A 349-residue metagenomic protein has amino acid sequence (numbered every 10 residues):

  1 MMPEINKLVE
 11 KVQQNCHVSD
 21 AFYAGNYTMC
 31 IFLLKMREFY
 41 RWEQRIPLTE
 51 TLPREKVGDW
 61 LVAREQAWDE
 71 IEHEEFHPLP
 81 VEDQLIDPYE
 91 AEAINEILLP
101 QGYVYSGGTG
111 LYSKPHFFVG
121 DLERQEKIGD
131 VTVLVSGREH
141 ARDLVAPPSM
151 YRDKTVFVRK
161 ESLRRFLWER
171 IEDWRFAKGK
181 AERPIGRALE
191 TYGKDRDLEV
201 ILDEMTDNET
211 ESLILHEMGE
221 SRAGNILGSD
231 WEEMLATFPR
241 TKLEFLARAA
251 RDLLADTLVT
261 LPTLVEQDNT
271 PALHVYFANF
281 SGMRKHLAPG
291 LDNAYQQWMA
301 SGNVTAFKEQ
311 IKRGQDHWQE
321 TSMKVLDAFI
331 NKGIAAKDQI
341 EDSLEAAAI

Functional and structural regions predicted by a protein language model:
M1-E123: N-terminal low-structure segments adjacent to metalloprotease catalytic domains across cellular compartments
K35-E38, E50-K56, V62, A67-E70 (+2 more regions): Long, well-structured alpha-helical subdomains associated with metal-dependent extracellular/ecto-lumenal hydrolases
F117-G129, D197, S343-I349: Extended, charge-rich intrinsically disordered regulatory tails
K127, S136-D207: Active-site scaffold of zinc-dependent metalloenzymes
V200-S212, T241-A249: Short, charged/polar micro-motifs that form catalytic or ligand-binding hotspots
N208-N225: Active-site recognition of the HExxH zinc-binding catalytic motif
S221-D252: Post-HEXXH active-site segment of zinc metalloproteases
R248-L264: An active-site-proximal "capping" alpha-helix that borders the catalytic cofactor pocket
